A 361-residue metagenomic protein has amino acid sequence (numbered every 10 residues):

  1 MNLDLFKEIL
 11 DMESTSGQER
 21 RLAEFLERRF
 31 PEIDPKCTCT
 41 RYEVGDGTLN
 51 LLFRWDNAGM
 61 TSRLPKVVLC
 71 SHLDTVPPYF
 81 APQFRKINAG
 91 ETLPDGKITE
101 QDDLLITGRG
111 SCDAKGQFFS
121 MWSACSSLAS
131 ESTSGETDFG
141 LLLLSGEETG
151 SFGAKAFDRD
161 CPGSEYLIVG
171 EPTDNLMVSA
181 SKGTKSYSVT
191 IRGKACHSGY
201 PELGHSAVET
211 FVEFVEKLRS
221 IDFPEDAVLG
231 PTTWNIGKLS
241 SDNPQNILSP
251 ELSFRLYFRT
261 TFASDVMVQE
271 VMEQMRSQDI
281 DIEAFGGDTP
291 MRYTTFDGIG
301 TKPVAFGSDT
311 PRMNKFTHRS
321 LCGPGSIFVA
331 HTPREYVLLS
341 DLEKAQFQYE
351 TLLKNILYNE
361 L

Functional and structural regions predicted by a protein language model:
M1-T107, L321: Acidic/His- and Gly-rich active-site-bordering loop/insert found across diverse amide/peptide-bond hydrolases
D4-K7, S14, Q18-R21, S179 (+1 more regions): Metal-dependent amide/peptide-bond hydrolase catalytic core, centered on the "pita-bread" metallohydrolase fold
L26, Q117-L128, F157, F211-F214 (+2 more regions): Buried hydrophobic packing segments
T48, S151, F306-G307: Structural motif corresponding to alpha-helix initiation and N-cap regions
S62, E91-L104, A124-L141, L218-A227 (+2 more regions): Phosphate-handling active-site elements
L73, E147, P172, S198 (+1 more regions): Active-site metal-binding loops of divalent metal-dependent hydrolases
L104-S120, H197, C322: Glycine/serine-rich anion-binding loops at beta->alpha junctions that coordinate negatively charged ligand groups
A114-S186, D226: Acidic/histidine-rich catalytic neighborhood of metal-dependent amide-processing enzymes
